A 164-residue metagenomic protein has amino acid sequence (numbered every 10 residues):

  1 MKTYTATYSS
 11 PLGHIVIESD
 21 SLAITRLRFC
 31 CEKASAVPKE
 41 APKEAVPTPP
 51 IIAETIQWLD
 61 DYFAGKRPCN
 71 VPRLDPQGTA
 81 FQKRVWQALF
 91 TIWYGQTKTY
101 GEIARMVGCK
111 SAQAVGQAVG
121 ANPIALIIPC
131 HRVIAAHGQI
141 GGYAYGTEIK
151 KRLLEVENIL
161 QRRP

Functional and structural regions predicted by a protein language model:
M1-K110, V156, L160-P164: Basic nucleic-acid-binding alpha-helical/helix-turn surface characteristic of O6-alkylguanine DNA
A114-V115: Helix-turn-helix DNA-binding helix
A118: Residues in the recognition helix of alpha-helical DNA-binding motifs
I127: Major-groove DNA-recognition helix of helix-turn-helix-type DNA-binding domains
C130-H131, L153: Hydrophobic alpha-helical packing residues
R132-A136: Short, basic, alpha-helical segments at the C-terminal edge of helix-turn-helix-like DNA-binding modules
H137-P164: …primarily DNA-binding HTH/wHTH and HhH modules…
